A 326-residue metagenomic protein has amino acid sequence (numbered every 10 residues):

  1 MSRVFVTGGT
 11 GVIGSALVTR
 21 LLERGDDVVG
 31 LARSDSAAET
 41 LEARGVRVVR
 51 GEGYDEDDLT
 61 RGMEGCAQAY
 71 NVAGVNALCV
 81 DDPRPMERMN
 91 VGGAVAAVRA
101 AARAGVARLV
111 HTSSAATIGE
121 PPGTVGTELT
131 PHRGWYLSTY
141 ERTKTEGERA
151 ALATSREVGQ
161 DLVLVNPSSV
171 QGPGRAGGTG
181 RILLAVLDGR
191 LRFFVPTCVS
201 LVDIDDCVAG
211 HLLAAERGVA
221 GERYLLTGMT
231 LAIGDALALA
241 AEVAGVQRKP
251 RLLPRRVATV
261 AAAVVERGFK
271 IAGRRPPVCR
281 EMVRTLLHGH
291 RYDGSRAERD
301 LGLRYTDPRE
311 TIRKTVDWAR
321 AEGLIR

Functional and structural regions predicted by a protein language model:
V4-R24: N-terminal Rossmann NAD(P)H-binding glycine-rich loop of SDR-like oxidoreductase domains
S36-E42, V46-G92, A100: NAD(P)H-binding glycine-rich loop region in Rossmannoid oxidoreductase-like domains and their noncatalytic homologs
M89-Y140: Conserved Rossmann-fold NAD(P)-dependent oxidoreductase catalytic core, especially the SDR/UDP-sugar
A96, G178, V195-A215, G221-E222: Substrate-positioning beta->alpha
L137-V163: Active-site Tyr-X1-5-Lys
V158-L201: NAD(P)-dependent short-chain dehydrogenase/reductase
L191-V195, V199, D206, R255-D300 (+1 more regions): A hydrophobic C-terminal alpha-helical subdomain
G210-P277, G294, P308-R326: Mid/C-terminal beta-alpha module of Rossmann-like enzyme folds, strongest in SDR-family dehydrogenases/epimerases
